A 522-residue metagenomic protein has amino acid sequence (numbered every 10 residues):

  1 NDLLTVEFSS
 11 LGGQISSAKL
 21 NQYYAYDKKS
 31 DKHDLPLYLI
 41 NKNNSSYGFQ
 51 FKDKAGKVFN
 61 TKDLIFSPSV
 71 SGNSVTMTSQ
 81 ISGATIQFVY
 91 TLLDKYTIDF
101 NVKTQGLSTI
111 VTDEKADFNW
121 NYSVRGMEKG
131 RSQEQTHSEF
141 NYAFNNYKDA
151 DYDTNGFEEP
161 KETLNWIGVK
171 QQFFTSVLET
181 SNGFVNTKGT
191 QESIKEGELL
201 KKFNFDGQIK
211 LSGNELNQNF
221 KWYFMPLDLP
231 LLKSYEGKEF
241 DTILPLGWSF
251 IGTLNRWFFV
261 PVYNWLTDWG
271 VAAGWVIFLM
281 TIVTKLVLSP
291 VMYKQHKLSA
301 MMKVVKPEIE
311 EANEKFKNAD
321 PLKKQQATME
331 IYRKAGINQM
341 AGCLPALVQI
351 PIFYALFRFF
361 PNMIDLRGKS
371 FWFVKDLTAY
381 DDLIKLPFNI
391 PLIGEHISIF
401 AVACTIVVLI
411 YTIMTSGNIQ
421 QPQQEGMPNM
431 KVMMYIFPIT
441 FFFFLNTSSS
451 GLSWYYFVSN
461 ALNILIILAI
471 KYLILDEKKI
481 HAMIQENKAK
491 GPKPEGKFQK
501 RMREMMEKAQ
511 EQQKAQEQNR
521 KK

Functional and structural regions predicted by a protein language model:
D2-I243: Soluble non-transmembrane domains of integral membrane proteins
F8, V102-L107, W120-Y122, G126-E134 (+7 more regions): Helix-loop-helix
